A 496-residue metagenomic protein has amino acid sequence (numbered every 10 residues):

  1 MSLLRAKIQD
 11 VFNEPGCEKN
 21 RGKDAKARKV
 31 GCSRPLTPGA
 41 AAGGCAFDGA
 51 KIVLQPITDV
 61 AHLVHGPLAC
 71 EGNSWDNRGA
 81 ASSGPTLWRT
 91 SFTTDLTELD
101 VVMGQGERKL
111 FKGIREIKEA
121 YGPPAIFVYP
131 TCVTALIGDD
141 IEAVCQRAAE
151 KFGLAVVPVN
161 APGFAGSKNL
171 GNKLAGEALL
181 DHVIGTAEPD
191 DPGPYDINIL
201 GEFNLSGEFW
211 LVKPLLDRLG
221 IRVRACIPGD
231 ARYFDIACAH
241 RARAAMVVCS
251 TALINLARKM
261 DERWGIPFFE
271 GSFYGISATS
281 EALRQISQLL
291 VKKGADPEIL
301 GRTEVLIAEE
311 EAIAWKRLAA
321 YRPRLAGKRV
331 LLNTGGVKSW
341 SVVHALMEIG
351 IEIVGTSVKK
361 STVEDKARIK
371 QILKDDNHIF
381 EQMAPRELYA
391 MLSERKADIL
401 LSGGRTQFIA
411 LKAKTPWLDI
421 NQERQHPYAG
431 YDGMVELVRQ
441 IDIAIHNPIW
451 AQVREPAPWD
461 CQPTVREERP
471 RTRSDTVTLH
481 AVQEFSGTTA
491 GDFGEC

Functional and structural regions predicted by a protein language model:
M1-C496: An N-terminal assembly and electron-transfer interface module characteristic of large anaerobic redox and radical
